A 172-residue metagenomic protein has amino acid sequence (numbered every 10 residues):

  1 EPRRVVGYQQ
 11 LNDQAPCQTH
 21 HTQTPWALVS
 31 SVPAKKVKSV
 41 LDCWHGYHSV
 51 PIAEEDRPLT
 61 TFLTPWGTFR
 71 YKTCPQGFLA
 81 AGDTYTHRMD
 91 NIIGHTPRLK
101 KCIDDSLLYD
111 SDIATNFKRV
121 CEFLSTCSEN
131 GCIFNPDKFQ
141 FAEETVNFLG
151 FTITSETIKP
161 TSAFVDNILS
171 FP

Functional and structural regions predicted by a protein language model:
E1-P172: Retroelement reverse transcriptase polymerase core
